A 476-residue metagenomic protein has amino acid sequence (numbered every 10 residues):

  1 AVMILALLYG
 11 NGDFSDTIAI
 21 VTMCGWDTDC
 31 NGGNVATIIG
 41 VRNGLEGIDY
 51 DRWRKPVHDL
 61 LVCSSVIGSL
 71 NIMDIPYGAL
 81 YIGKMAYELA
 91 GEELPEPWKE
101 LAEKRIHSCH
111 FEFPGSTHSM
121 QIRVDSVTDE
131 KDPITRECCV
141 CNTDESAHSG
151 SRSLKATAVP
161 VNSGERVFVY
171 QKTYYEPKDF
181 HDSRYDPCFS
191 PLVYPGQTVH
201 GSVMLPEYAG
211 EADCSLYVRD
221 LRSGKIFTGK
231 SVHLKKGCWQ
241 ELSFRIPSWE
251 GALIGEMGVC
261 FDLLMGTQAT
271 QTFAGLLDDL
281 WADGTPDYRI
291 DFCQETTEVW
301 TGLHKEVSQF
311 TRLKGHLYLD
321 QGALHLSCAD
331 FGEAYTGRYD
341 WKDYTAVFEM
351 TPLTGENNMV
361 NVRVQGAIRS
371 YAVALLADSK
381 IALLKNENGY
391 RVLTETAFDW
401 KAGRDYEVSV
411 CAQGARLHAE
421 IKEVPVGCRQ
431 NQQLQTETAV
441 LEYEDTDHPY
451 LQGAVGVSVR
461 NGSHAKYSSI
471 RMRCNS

Functional and structural regions predicted by a protein language model:
L5-K84, M204: Catalytic phosphate/nucleotide-handling subdomain of diverse soluble enzymes
I48-S126, S146-G150, V161-V167, D179 (+1 more regions): Conserved glycine-rich phosphate/nucleotide-binding loop and adjacent Mg2+-coordinating catalytic segment
V66, A90-H148, T270-H316: Extracellular carbohydrate-recognition regions
F111, K172-C214, L242-I246, L280 (+3 more regions): Extra-cytoplasmic beta-strand recognition segments
I122, V167, E207-D220, G355-V364: Beta-strand acidic-aromatic groove motif in beta-rich domains, primarily in extracellular
T128, S231-E241, G258-S476: Extracellular glycan-recognition regions
C139-H181, Q309-G332, S379-K385, G453: Short carbohydrate-recognition loop motifs
E250-G258: Short glycine/proline/serine/threonine-rich loop/turn segments at secondary-structure transition edges
